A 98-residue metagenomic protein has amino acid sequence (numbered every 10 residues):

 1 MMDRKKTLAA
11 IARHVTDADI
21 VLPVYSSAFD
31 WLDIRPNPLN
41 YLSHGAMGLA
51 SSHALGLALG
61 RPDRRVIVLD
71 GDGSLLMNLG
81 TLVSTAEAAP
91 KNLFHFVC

Functional and structural regions predicted by a protein language model:
M1-M47: Active-site diphosphate/adenylate-binding microenvironment
L32-V97: Thiamine diphosphate
